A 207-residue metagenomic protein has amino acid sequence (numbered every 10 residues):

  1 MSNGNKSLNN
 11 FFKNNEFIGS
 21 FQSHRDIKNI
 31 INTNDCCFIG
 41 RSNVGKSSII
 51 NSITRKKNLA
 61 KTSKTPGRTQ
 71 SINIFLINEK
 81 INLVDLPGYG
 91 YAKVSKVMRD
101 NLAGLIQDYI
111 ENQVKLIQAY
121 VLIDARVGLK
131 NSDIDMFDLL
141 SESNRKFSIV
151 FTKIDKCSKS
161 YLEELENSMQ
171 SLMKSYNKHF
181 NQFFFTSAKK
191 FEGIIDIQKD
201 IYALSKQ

Functional and structural regions predicted by a protein language model:
M1-K93, K206: Conserved G1/Walker A P-loop phosphate-binding module
F11-R25, K156-Q207: Canonical P-loop GTPase G-domain recognition
N43, I50, N73, K80 (+5 more regions): Structured catalytic cores of enzymes that bind and process phosphorylated ligands/cofactors
R55-L59, N112, E142, S175 (+2 more regions): Conserved amphipathic alpha-helical interaction elements at protein-protein interfaces in regulatory, energy-coupling
N58, R68-S71, N82, M98 (+7 more regions): Helical mechanochemical/support elements of P-loop NTPase systems and associated helical scaffolds
R68, I81, G88-Y91, R126-G128 (+2 more regions): Conserved nucleotide-binding/hydrolysis micro-motifs of P-loop NTPases
N78-L116: Conserved nucleotide-sensing/catalytic segment adjacent to the nucleotide-binding pocket in NTP-handling enzymes
G104-N181: Conserved C-terminal guanine-recognition region of P-loop GTPase G domains, centered on the G4
